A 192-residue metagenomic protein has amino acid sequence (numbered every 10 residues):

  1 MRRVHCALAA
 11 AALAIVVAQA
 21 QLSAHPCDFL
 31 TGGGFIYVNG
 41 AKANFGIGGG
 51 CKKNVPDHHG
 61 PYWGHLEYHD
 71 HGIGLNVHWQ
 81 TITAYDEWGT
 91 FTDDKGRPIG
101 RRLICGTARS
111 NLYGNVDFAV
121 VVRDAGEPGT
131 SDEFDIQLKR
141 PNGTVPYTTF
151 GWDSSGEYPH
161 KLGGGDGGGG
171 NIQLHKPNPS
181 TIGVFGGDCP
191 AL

Functional and structural regions predicted by a protein language model:
M1-A24: Sec-dependent, cleavable N-terminal signal peptides
V4-H5, I104, N142: Small/flexible residues
L22-G74, W79-T81, S155-L192: N-terminal segment immediately downstream of the Sec signal-peptide cleavage site in secreted/extracellular proteins
P26-D28, G100, I136, V145: N-terminal hydrophobic or amphipathic segments with adjacent small-residue motifs that include Sec signal peptides
C27, R97-G100, E127-T130: Edge/loop elements at the starts and ends of beta-strands within beta-rich repeat scaffolds
G32, I104-G106, I136-L138: Residue-level detector of buried hydrophobic side-chain packing in well-ordered secondary-structure elements
F45-R123: Predominantly extracellular/secreted and cell-surface proteins with exposed, flexible low-complexity segments
S110, G114, F118-A119, R123-L192: Extracytosolic secretory-pathway proteins
